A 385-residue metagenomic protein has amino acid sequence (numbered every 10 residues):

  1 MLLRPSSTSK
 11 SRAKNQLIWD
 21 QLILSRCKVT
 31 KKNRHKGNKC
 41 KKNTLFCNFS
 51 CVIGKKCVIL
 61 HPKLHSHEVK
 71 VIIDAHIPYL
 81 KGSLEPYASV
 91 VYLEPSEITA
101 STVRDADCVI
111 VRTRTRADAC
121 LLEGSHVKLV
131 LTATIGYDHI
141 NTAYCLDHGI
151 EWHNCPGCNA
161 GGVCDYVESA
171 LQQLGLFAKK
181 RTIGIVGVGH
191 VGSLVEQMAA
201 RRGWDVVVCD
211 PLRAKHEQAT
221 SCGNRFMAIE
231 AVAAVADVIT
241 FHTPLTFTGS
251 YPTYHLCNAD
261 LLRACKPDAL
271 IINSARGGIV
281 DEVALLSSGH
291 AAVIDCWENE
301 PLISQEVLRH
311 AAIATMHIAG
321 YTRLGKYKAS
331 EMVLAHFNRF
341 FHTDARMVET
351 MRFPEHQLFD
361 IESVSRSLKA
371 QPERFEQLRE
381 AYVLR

Functional and structural regions predicted by a protein language model:
A13-S25, C47-N48, C57: N-terminal amphipathic/hydrophobic targeting modules at extreme N-termini, encompassing cleavable Sec/SRP-type signal
V29, L45-N48, V52-I59, K63: Short, positively charged and aromatic/hydrophobic N-terminal segments
H61-A106, V207: N-terminal glycine-/charge-rich "phosphate-binding" loop or analogous flexible N-terminal tail
D74, C108-A178: Phosphate/diphosphate ligand-binding glycine-rich loop within oxidoreductases
A117-D118, K215-Q305: Rossmann-like adenosine-cofactor binding region
R181-A200: Glycine-rich adenosine-cofactor-binding loop
R202-A219: NAD(P)-binding Rossmann-fold cofactor-contacting core
D268, S274-R385: Rossmann-like dinucleotide-binding domain for NAD(H)/NADP(H)
